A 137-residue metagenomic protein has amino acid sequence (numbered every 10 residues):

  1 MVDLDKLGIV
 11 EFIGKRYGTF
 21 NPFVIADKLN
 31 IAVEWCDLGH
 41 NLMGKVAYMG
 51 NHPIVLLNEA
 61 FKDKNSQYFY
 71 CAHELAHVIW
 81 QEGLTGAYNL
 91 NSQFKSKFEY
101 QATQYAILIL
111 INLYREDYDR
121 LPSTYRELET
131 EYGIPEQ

Functional and structural regions predicted by a protein language model:
M1-Q137: Active-site hotspot residues in diverse enzymes, especially metal/ion-binding acidic/histidine motifs
